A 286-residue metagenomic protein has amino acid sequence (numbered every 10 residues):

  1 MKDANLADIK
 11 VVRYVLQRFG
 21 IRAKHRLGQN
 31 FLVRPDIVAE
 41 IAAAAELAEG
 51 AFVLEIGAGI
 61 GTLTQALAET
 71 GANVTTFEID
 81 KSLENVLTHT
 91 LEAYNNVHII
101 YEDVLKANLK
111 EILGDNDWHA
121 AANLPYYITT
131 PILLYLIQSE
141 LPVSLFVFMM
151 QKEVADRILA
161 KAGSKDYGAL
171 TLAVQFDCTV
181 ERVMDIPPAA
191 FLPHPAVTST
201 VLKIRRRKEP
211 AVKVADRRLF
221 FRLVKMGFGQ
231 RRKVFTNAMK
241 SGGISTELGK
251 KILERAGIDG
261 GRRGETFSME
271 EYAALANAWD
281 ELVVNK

Functional and structural regions predicted by a protein language model:
M1-M226, E254, E265, A274-K286: Catalytic cores of RNA-modifying enzymes
K240-S241: Short helix-coil junctions and helix-kink-helix linkers
K251-G260: Short helix/strand-capping connector loops at secondary-structure junctions
